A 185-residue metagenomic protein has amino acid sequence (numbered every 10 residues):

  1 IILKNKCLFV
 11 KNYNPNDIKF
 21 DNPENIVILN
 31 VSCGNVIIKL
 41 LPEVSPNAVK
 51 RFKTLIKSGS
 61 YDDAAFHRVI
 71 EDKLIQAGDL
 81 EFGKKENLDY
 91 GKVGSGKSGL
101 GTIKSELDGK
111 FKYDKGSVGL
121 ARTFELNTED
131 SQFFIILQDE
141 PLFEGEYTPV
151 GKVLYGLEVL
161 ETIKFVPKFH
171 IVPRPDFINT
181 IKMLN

Functional and structural regions predicted by a protein language model:
I1-N185: Cyclophilin-like peptidyl-prolyl cis-trans isomerases
